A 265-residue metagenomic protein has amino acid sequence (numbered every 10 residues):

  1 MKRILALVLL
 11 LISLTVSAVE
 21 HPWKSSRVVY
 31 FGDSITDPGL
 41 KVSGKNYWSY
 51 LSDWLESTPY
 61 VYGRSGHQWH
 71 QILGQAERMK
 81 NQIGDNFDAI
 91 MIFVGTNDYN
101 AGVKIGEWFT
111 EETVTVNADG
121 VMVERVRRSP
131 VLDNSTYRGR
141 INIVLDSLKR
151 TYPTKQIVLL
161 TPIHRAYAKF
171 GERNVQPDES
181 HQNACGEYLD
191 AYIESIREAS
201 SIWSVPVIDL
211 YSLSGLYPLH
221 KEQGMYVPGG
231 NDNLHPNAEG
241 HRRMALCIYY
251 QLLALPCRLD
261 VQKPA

Functional and structural regions predicted by a protein language model:
K2-V8: Sec-dependent signal peptide recognition, specifically the positively charged N-region followed immediately by
I4, P264-A265: Residue-level detector of intrinsically disordered/flexible regions characterized by low predicted structural confidence
V8, G32, V94: Residues that line or immediately flank small-molecule/substrate-binding pockets and catalytic motifs
V8-L9, D146: A periodicity- and composition-biased signal for non-globular, repetitive helical segments
L9-S17: Hydrophobic h-region of N-terminal signal peptides that target proteins for export in Gram-negative bacteria
I12-S13, S43, A166, C247: Alpha-helical transmembrane segments and their juxtamembrane interfaces
S17-S65, H70, A76-N86, I90 (+3 more regions): Serine-esterase "nucleophile elbow" of acetyl-processing enzymes
W54, Q75-P264: Alpha-helical cap/lid subdomain in secreted, periplasmic, or secretory-pathway luminal O-acyl-processing enzymes
